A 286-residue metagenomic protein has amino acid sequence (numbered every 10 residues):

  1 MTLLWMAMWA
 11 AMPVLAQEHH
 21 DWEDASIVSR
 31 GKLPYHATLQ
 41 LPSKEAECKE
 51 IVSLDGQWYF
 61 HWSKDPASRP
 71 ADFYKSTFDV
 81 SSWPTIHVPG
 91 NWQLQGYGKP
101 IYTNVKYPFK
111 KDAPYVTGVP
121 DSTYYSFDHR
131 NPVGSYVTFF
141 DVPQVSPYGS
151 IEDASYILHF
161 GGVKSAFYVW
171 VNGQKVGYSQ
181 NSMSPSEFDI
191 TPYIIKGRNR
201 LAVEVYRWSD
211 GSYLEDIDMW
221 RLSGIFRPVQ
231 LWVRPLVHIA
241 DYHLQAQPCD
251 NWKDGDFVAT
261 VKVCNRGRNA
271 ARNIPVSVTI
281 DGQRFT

Functional and structural regions predicted by a protein language model:
T2-P13: Bacterial N-terminal signal peptides
L15, T38, I274-T286: Short, intrinsically disordered, charge-balanced linker/junction segments flanking boundaries in proteins
A16-T117, R200-W208, L231: Accessory carbohydrate-binding/adhesion or oligomerization-edge regions at the termini of glycan-active proteins
D21-E23, S29, K44-E45, Y59-W62 (+4 more regions): Accessory beta-strand-rich segments of carbohydrate-active enzymes
C48-K49, F127-R130, Q247-K253: Short, solvent-exposed beta-strand/turn "edge" segments of beta-rich domains on protein surfaces
S76, A270-S277: Short flexible loop/turn segments that cap and initiate beta-strands
Y115-S122, S126: Surface-exposed intrinsically disordered loops and tails
L236-R268: Surface beta-strand/loop "capping" patches
